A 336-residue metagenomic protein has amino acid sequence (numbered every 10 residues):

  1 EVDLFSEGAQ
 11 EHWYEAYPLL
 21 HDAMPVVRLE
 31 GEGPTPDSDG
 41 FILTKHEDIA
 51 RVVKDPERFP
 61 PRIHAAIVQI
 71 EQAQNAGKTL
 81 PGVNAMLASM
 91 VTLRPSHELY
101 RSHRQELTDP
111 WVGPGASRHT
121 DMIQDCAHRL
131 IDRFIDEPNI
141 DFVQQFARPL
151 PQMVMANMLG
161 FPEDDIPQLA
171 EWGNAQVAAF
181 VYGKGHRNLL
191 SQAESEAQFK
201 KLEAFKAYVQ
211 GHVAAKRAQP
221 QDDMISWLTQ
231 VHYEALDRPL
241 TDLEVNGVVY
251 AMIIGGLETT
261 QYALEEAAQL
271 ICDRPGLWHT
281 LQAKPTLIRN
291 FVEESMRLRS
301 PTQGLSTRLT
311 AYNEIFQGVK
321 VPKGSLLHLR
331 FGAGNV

Functional and structural regions predicted by a protein language model:
E1-V336: Cytochrome P450
